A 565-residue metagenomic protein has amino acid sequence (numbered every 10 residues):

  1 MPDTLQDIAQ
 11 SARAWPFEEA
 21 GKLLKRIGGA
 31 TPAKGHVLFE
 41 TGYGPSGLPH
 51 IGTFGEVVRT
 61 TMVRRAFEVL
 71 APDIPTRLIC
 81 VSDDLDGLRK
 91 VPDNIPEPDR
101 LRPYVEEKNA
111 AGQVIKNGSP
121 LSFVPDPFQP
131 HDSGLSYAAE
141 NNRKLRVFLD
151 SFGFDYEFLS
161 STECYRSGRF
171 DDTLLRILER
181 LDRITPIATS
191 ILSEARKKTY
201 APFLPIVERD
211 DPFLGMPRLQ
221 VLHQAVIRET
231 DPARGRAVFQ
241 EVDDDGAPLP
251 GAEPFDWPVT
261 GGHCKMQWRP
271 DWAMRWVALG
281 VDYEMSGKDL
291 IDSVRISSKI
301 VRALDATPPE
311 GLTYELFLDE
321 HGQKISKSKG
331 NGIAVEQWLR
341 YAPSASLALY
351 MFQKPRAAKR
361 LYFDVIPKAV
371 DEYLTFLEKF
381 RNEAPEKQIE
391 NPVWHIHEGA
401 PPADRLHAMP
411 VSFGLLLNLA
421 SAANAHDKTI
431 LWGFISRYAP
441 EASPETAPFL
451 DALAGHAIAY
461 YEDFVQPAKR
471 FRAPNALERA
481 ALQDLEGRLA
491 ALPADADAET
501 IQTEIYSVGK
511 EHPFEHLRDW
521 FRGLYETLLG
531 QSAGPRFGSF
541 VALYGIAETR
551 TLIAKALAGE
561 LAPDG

Functional and structural regions predicted by a protein language model:
M1-K34, S46-P49, L70, T76-I79 (+3 more regions): Basic, alpha-helical terminal appendages of large translation-related enzymes
P2-T185, S297: N-terminal Rossmann-like or analogous alpha/beta NTP/dinucleotide-binding catalytic cores that position adenine
S11, S46-G55, P130-Y137, S161-Y165 (+9 more regions): Conserved aromatic-histidine-acidic binding/catalytic patches
I51, L88-V91, T189, P217-Q220 (+2 more regions): Short, solvent-exposed loop/turn and secondary-structure capping segments
R64-F67, A71, L149-Y156, L181-A188 (+7 more regions): A generic secondary-structure signal for well-formed alpha-helical elements
P92-P125, Q240-D243, P248-G262, Q267 (+1 more regions): Charged, glycine/proline-rich intrinsically disordered loops and linkers
D150, F154-K329, V335: Active-site cores that bind ATP or allylic diphosphates and position pyrophosphate for catalysis
D289-V294, L304, Y314-A459, L529-D564: Catalytic adenosine-cofactor/nucleotide-binding cores of aminoacyl-tRNA synthetases and other
